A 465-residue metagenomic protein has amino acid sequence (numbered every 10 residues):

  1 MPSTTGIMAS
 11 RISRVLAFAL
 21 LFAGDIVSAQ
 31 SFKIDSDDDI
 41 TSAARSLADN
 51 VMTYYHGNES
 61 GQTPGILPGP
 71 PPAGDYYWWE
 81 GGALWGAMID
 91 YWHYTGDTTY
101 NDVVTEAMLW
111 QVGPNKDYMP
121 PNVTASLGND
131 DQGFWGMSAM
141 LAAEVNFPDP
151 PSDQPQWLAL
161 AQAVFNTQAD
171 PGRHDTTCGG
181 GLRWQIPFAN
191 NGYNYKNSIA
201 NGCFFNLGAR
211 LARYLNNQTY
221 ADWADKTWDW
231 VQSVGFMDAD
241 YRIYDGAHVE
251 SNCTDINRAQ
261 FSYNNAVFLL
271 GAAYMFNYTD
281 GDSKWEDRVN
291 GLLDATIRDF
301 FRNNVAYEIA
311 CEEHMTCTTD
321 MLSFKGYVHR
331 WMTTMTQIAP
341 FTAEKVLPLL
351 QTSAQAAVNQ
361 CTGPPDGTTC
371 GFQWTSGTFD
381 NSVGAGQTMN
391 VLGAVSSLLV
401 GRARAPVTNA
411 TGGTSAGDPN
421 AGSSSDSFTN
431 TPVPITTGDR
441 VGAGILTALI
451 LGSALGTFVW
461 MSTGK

Functional and structural regions predicted by a protein language model:
P2, A9, F18-S42, D49: N-terminal signal peptide
F32-D130, F134-G136, A142-A143, D149 (+4 more regions): CBM-like carbohydrate-recognition segments
A43, T99, V103, D153-Q156 (+6 more regions): Alpha-helical positions within canonical tetratricopeptide repeat
T95, A139, N146, G208 (+5 more regions): Long alpha-helical scaffolds in large eukaryotic adaptor/regulatory proteins, encompassing alpha-solenoid repeat systems
D102-E106, W110-G208: Extended ligand-binding groove/face enriched in aromatic
N201-L215, T219-F276, V289, L293-T296: Active-site cradle of extracellular carbohydrate-active enzymes
V249-S251, N257, K284, Y307-E313: Membrane-interfacial loop- and helix-cap regions that link adjacent transmembrane helices in polytopic membrane proteins
